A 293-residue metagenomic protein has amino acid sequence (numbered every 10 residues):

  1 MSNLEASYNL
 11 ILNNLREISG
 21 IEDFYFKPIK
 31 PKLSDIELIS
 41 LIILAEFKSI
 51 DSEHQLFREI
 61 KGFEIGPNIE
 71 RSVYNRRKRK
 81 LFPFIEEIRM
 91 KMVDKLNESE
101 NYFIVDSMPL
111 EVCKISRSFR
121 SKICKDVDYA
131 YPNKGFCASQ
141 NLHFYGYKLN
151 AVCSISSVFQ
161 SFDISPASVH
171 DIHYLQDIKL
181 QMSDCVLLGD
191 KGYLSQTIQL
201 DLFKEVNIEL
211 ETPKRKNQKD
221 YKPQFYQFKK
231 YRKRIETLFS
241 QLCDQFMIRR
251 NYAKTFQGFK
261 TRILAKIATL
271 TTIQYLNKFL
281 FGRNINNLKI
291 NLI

Functional and structural regions predicted by a protein language model:
M1-I293: Short alpha-helical elements
